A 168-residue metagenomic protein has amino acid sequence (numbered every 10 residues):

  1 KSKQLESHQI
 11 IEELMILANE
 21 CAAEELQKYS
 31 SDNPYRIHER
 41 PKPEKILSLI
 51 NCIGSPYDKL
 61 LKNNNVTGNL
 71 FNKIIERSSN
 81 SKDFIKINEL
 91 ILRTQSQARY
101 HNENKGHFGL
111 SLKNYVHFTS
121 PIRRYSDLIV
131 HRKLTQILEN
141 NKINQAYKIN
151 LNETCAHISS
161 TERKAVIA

Functional and structural regions predicted by a protein language model:
K1-A168: Append "with occasional cross-activation on large, charged helical scaffolds in nucleic-acid assemblies
